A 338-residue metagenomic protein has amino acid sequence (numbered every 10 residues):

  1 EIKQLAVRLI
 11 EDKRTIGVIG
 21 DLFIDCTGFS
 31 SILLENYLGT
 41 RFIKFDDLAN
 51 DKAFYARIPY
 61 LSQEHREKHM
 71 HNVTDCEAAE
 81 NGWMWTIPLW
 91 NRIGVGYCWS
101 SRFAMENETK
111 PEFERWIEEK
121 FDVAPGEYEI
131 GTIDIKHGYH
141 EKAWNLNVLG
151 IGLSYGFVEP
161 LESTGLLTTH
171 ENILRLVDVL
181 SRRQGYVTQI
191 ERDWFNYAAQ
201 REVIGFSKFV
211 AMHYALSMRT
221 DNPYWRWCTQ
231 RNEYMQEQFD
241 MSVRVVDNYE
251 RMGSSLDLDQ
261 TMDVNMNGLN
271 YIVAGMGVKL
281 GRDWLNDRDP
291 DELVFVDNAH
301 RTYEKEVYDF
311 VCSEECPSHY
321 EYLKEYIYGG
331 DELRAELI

Functional and structural regions predicted by a protein language model:
E1-E112, I173: Predominantly flavin-linked oxidoreductase catalytic cores and closely associated redox partners
V7, E64-E67, W116-K120, V179-R182: Extended charged low-complexity segments that act as oligomerization/scaffolding linkers
R57-L61, K136-H140, N196-G205: Short, conserved secondary-structure transition motifs
Q63-E67, P125-E129, Q184-R192: Acidic/polar loop patches that form or flank catalytic/metal-binding clefts of enzymes that bind anionic ligands
A78-D134, G156-L167, G185: Conserved FAD/dinucleotide-binding core of flavoprotein oxidoreductases
G131-I151, G156: FAD-binding beta-loop-beta segment adjacent to the flavin cofactor pocket
E159, T164-L180, T188, E202: Contiguous mid-protein beta-loop-alpha structural module that forms a pocket-lining wall or clamp of enzyme active
D178-I338: Long, low-complexity C-terminal extensions of enzymes
